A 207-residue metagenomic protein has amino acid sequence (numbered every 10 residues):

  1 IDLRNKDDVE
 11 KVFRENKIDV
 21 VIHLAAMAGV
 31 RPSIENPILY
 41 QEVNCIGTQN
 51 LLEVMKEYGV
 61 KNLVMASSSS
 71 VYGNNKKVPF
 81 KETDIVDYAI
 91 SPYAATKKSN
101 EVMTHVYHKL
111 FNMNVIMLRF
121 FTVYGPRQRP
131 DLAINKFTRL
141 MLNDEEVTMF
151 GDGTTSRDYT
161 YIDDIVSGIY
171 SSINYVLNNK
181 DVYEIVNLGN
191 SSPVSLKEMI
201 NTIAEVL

Functional and structural regions predicted by a protein language model:
I1-V123, N178, V194: N-terminal Rossmann-like NAD(P)+-binding domain of SDR-like oxidoreductases, especially those catalyzing
F13, L52, K56, H105 (+4 more regions): A structural alpha-helix within SAM-dependent methyltransferase catalytic domains
V30, T48, F120, I134 (+2 more regions): Alpha-helical structural signal
V78-P79, P130-T138, I203: A glycine/serine/threonine-rich, flexible loop-to-helix segment that serves as the NAD(P) cofactor-binding "lid"
P92, P130-D131, I162, L196: Amphipathic alpha-helical segment in the mid-to-C-terminal domain of diverse UDP/GDP-sugar glycosyltransferases
S99, M103-Y107, F137, M199 (+1 more regions): Hydrophobic alpha-helix immediately C-terminal to the catalytic Tyr-X-X-X-Lys motif of short-chain
R127: Conserved GTPase G-domain signal focused on the G5
M141-L207: C-terminal substrate-binding subdomain of Rossmann-fold SDR/epimerase-dehydratase oxidoreductases
